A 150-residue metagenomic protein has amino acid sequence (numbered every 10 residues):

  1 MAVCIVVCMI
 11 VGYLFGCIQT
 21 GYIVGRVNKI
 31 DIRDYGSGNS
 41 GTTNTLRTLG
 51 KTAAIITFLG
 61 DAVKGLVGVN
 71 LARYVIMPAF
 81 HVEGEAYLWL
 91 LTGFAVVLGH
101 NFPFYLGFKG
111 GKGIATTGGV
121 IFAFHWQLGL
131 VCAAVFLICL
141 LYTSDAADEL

Functional and structural regions predicted by a protein language model:
M1-V7: Feature marks short, highly hydrophobic, charge-poor N-terminal signal-anchor/signal peptide-like helices that anchor
C4, A53-T57, V63-Y105, Q127-L128 (+1 more regions): Nucleotide and nucleotide-moiety/phosphate-recognizing core
C8, G12, C17, G21 (+9 more regions): Alpha-helical transmembrane segments in multi-pass membrane proteins
Y22-T52: Cytosolic, membrane-interface loops and tails of multi-pass inner-membrane proteins
D31-T42, Y105-G118, D145: Short, non-helical or kinked segments that cap or interrupt transmembrane helices
T43-R47, H81-E83, K109: Helix-boundary and loop/linker segments of multi-pass membrane transporters
L46-K51, A72-I76, G113-L141: Interfacial segments of multi-pass membrane proteins
Y142-L150: Conserved small/polar residues in nucleotide/adenosyl-binding loops
